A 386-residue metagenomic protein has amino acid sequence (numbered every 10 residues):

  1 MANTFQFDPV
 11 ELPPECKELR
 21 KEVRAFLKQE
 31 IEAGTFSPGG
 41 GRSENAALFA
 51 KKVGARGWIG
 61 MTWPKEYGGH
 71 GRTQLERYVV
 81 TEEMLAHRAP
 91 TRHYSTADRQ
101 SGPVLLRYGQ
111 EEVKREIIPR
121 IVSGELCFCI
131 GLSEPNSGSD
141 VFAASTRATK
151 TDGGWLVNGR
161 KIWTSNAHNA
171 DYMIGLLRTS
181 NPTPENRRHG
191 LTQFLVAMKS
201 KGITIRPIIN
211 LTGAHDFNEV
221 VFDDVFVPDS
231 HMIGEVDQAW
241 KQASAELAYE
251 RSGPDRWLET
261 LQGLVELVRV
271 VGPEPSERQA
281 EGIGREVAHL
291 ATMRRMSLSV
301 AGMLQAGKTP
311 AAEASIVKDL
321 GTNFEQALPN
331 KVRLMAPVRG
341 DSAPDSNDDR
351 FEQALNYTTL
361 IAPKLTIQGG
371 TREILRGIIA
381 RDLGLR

Functional and structural regions predicted by a protein language model:
M1-H93, E116, R120-S123, G253 (+5 more regions): Amphipathic, small/basic residue-rich leader segments at the start of a protein or domain
F7-D8, I203-R295, L365: Glycine-rich beta->alpha junctions and the first turn(s) of the following alpha-helix
E15, Q29, A33, H70 (+2 more regions): Alpha-helix capping/hinge segments and adjacent helical runs
G54-G124, N166-Y172, L290, S297 (+4 more regions): Internal helix-loop-helix
G124-L132, G175-L176: A short, Trp-centered hydrophobic/proline-enriched beta-strand micro-motif
T146-T149: A structural signal for short hydrophobic beta-strand segments in well-ordered beta-sheet cores
N158-T204: A short core secondary-structure module
A280-R285, A312-D319: Short, charged, amphipathic alpha-helical segments
